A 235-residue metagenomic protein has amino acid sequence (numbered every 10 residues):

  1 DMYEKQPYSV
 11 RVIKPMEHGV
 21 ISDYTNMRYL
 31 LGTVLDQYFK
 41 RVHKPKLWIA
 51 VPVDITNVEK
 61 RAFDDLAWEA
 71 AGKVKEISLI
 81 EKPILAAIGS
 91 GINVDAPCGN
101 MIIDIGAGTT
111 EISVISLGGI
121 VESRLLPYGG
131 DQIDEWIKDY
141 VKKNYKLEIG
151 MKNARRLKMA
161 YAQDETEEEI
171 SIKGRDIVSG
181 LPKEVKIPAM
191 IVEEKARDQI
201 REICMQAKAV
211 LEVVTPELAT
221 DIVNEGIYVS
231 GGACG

Functional and structural regions predicted by a protein language model:
D1-I105, I115-I227, C234-G235: Nucleotide/phosphate-binding catalytic cleft detector across ATP-hydrolyzing and phosphate-transferring enzymes
A107-T109: Short acidic, Gly/Ser-rich segments with clustered Asp/Glu that frequently serve as metal-coordination loops in enzyme
E111-S113: A structural feature that tracks compact, well-ordered secondary-structure segments with a strong bias toward
